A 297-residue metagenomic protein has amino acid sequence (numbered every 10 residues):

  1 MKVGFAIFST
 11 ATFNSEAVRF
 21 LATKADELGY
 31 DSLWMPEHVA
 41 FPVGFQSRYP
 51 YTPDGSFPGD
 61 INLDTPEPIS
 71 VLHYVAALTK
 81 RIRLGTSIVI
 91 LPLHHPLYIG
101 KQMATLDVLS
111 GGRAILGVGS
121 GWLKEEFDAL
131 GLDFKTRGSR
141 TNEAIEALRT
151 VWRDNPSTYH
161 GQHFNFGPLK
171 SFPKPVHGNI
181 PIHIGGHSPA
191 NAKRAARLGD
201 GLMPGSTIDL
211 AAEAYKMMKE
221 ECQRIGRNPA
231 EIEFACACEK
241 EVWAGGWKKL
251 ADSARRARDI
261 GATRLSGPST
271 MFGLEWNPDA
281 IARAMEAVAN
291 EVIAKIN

Functional and structural regions predicted by a protein language model:
M1-N297: Active-site-adjacent structural elements that line small-molecule/cofactor binding pockets in enzymes
